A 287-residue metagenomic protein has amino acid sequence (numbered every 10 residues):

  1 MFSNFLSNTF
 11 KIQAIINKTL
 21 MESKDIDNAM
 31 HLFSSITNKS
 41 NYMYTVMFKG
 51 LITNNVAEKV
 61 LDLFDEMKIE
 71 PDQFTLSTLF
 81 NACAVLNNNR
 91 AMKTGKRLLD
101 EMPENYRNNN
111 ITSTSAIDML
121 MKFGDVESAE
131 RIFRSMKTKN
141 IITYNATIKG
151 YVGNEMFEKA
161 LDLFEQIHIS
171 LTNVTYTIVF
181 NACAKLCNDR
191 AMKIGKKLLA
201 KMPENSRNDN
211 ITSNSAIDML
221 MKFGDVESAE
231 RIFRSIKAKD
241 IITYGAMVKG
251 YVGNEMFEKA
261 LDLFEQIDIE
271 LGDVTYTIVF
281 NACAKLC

Functional and structural regions predicted by a protein language model:
M1-C287: Alpha-helical tandem repeat RNA-binding modules
